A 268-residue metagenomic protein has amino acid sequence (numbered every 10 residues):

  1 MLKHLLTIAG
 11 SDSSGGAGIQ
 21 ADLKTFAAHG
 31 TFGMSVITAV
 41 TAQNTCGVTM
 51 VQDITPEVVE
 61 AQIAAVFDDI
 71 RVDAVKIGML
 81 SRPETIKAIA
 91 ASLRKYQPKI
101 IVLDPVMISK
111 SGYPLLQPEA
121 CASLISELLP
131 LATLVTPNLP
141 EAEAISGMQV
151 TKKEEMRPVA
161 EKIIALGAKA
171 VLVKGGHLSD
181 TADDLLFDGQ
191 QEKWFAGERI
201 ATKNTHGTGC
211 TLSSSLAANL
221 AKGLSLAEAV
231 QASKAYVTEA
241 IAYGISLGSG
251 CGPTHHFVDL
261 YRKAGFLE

Functional and structural regions predicted by a protein language model:
M1, T7, G18, D180-F195: Acidic-glycine-rich active-site phosphate/pyrophosphate-binding loop
L2-T7, A27-P114: Conserved N-terminal subdomain of the carbohydrate kinase-like
I8-S14, E192-H206: Short pre-catalytic strand/loop immediately N-terminal to key active-site residues, enriched for Gly-Thr
G15-T31: N-terminal basic/disordered segments at the start of proteins
Q20, E143-A144, T202-L226: Short, small-residue alpha-helix embedded
G30-M34, K193, N219-S233: Phosphate-handling active-site elements
D53, A227-E268: Charged C-terminal helix
P118-E192: Conserved phosphate/ATP/ADP-binding segment of small-molecule kinases
